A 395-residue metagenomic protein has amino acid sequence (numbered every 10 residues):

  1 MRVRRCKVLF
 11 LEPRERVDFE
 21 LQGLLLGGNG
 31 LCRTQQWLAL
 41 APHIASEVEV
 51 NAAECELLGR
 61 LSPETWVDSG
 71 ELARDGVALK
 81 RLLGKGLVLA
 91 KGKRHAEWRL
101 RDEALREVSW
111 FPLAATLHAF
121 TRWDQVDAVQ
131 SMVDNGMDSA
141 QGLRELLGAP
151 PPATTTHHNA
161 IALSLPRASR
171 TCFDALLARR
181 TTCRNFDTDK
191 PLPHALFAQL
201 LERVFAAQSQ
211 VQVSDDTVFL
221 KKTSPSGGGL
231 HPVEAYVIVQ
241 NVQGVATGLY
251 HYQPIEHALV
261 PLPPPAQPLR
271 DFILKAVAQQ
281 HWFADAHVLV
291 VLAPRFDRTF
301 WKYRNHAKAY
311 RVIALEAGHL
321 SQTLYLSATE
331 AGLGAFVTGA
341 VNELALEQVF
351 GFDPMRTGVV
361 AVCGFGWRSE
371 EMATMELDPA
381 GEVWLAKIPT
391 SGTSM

Functional and structural regions predicted by a protein language model:
M1-Q280, V341, V349, D353 (+1 more regions): N-terminal accessory segments that position/regulate proteins before the catalytic core
L83, A284, T329: Anion (oxyanion) recognition and catalysis
T181-P191, W301-A314: Short histidine-centered catalytic/ligand-binding loop motif
L200, A235, V288-V290, F296 (+1 more regions): Small-aliphatic-rich amphipathic alpha-helix that forms the alpha element of a beta-alpha
R203, A207, A258, A293-T299 (+1 more regions): Short hydrophobic alpha-helical module
P261, F300-K302, A335-F336, A373: Extended hydrophobic-aromatic, low-complexity segments
P264-R298, N305, V312-A314: Hydrophobic alpha-helical transmembrane segments and adjacent short intramembrane/lumenal linkers of inner/organellar
A284-H306, G339-V349, L385-M395: A broadly tuned preference for mixed-charge, low-complexity surface segments
